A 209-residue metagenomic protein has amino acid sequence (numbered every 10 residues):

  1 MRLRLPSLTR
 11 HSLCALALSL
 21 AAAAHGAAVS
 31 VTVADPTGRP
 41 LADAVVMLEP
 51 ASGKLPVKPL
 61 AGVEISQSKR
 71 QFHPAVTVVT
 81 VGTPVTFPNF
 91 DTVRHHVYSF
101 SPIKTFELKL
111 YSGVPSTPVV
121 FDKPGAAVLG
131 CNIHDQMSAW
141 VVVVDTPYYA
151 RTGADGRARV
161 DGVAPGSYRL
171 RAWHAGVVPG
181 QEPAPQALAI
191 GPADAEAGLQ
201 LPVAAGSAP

Functional and structural regions predicted by a protein language model:
R2-L13: Bacterial N-terminal signal peptides that target proteins for export
L5-S7, A21, V31: Generic early N-terminus positional signal peaking at residue ~5-7
H11-A21: Bacterial N-terminal signal peptides
H25-P209: Extracytoplasmic copper-binding redox domains, predominantly the cupredoxin/blue-copper superfamily
